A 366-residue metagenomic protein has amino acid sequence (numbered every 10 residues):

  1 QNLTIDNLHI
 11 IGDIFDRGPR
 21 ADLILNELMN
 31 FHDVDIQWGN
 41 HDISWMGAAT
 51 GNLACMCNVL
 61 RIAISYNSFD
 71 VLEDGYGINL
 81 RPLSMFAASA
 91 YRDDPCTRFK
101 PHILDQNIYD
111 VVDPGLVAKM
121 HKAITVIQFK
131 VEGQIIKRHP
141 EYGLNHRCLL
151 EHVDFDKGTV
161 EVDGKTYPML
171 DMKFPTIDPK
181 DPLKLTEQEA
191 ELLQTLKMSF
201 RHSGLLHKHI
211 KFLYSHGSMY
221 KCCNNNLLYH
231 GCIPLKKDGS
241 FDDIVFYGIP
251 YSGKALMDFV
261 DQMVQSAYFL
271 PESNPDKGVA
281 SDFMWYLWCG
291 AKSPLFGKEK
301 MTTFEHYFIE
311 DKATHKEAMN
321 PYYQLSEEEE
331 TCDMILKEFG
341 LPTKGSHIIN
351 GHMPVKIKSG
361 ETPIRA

Functional and structural regions predicted by a protein language model:
Q1-A366: Feature recognizes metal-dependent phosphohydrolase scaffolds
